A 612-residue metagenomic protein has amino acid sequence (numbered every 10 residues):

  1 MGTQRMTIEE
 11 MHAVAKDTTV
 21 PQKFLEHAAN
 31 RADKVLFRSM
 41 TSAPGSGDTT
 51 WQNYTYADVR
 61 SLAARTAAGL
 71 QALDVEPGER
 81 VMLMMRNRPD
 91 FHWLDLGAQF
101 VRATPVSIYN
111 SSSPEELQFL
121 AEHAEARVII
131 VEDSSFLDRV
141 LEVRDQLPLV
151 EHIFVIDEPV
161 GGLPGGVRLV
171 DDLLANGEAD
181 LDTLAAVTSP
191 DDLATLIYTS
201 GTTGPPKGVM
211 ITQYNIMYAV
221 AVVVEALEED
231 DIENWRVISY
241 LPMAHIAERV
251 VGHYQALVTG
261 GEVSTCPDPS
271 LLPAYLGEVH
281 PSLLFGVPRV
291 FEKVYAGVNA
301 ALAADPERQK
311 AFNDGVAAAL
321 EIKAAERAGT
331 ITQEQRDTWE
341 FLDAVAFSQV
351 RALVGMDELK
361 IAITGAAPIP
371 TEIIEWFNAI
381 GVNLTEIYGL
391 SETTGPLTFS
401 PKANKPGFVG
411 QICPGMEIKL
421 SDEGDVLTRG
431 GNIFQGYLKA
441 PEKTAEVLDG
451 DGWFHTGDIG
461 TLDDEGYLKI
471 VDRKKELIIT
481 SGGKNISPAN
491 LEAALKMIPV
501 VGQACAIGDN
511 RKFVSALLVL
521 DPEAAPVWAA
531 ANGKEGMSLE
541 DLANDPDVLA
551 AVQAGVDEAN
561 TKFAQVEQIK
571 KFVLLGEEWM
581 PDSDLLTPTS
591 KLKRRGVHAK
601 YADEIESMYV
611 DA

Functional and structural regions predicted by a protein language model:
A32-V35, V155, N176-Y198, P205 (+1 more regions): Conserved pre-ATP/AMP-binding loop-to-beta segment of ANL
L36-R88, H92-L96, S113-Q118, V170-L174 (+1 more regions): Conserved AMP-binding/adenylate-forming core of the ANL superfamily
T41-D48, L137-P190, V298-Q349: ANL superfamily adenylate-forming
Q52-A57, A194-V220: Conserved AMP-binding A3 loop
L73, L96, F100-D172, A551 (+1 more regions): Structural core segment of the AMP-binding/adenylate-forming
M217-R236, M243-F347, E358: Conserved AMP-binding/adenylation subdomain of ANL enzymes
P414-S421, D425-T480: Conserved ATP-binding/catalytic segment of the ANL
Q503, K512, Q553-A612: Conserved C-terminal "lid"/linker of ANL adenylate-forming enzymes
